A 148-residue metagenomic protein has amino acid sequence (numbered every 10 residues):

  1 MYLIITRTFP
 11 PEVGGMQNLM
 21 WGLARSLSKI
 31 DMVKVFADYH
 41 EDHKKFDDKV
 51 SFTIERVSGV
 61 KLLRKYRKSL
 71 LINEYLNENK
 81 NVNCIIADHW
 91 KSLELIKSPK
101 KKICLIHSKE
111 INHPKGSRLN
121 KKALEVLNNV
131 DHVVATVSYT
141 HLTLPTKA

Functional and structural regions predicted by a protein language model:
I4-V13, L19-R64, L142: N-terminal strand-loop element at the rim of the active site of nucleotide-sugar-dependent glycosyltransferases
E12, S92-E94, I103-R118, H132: A short, histidine- and acid-enriched strand-loop-helix "catalytic/donor-clamping" loop that lines the nucleotide-sugar
I30-D31, V82, P99, V130: Short, well-ordered alpha-helix to beta-strand connector turns
L71-K80: Short, well-structured alpha-helical segments in soluble
I85-I86, V130-S138: A short beta-strand/loop micro-motif in the catalytic core of glycosyltransferases that engages the nucleotide-sugar
I86-S92: Short His-centered aromatic/hydrophobic patch
T140-T146: Conserved small/polar residues in nucleotide/adenosyl-binding loops
